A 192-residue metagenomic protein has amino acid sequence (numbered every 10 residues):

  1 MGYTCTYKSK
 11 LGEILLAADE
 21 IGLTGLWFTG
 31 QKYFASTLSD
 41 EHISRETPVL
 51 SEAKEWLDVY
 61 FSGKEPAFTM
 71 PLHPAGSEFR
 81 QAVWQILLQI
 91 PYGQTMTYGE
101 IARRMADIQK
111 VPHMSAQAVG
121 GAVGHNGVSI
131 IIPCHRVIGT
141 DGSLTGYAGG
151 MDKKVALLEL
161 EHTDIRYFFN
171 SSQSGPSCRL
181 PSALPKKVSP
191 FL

Functional and structural regions predicted by a protein language model:
M1, K10, E20-L23: A structure-centric signal for secondary-structure junctions around beta-strands
Y3-E13, E55, K64-L192: Nucleic acid-binding interface residues in structured DNA/RNA-binding domains, emphasizing the DNA-engaging scaffolds
A18-T69: Compact structured core domains
